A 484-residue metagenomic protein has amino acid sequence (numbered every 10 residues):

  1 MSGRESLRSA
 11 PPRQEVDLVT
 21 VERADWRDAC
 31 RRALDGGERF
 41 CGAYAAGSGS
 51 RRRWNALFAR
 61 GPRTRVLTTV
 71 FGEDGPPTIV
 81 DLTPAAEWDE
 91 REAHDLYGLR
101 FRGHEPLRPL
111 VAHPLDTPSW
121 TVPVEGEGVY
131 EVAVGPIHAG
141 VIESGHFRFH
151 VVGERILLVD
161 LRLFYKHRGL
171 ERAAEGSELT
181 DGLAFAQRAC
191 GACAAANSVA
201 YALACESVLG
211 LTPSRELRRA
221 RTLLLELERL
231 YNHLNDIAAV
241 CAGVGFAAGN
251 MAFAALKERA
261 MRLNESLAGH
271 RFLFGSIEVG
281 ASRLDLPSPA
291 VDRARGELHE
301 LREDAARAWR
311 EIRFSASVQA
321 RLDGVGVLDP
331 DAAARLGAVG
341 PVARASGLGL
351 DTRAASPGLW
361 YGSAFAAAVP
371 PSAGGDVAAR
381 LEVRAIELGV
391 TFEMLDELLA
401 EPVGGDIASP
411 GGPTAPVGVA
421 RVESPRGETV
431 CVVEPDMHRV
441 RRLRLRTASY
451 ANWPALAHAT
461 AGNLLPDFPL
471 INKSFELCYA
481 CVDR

Functional and structural regions predicted by a protein language model:
M1-V159, F314-R321, V325, A343 (+3 more regions): Terminal low-complexity/charged segments
V19, I79, T83, Q187 (+9 more regions): Hydrophobic alpha-helical scaffolding
Y44-A45, A238-C241, L273-E278, A320-G324 (+1 more regions): Short coil/turn segments at secondary-structure boundaries
G75, D81-P109, H113, G210-E226 (+2 more regions): Structured, non-membrane catalytic/scaffold regions adjacent to prosthetic-group chemistry
E90, H94, S198-E206, L224 (+5 more regions): Predominant activation on well-ordered alpha-helical scaffold segments within soluble catalytic domains
Y130, V134-G243, A252, E265 (+3 more regions): Active-site- and interface-proximal helix/loop "cap" or "latch" segments in soluble metabolic and energy-transducing
G249-F253, L263-V417: Intrinsically disordered, low-complexity regulatory segments
P410-C431: Flexible, glycine/threonine-enriched loop-and-boundary segments that flank and lead into catalytic domains of large
